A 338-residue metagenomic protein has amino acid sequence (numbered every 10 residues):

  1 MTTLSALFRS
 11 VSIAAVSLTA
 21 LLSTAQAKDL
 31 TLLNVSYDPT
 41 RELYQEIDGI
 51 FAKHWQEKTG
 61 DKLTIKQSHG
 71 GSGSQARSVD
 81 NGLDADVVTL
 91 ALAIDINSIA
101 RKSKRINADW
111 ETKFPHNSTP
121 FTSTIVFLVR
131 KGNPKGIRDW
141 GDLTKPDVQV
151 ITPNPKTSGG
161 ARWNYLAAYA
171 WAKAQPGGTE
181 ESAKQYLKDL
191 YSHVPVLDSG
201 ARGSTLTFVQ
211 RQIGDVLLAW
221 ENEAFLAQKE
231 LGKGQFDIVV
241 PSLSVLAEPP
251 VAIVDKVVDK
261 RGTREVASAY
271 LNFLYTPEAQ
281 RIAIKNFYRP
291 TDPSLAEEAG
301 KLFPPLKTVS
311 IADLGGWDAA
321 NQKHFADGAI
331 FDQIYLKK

Functional and structural regions predicted by a protein language model:
M1-A14: Bacterial N-terminal signal peptides that target proteins for export
L22-A27: Sec/Tat signal peptide C-region and signal peptidase I cleavage site
K28-T157, G300, Y335-L336: N-terminal segment of the mature folded domain
V35-Y37, V129-K131, Q149-P176, L190-V194 (+1 more regions): Short beta-strand->loop
T124-N133, E248-E265, I282-N286: A bilobed periplasmic-binding-protein/Venus flytrap-type ligand-binding module shared by bacterial periplasmic
G132-R138, T157, A170-G178, V257-E265: Short helix-loop capping/hinge motifs at secondary-structure junctions, enriched in acidic/polar residues
Q175-S242: Ligand-binding pocket segment of bilobal, Venus flytrap-like solute-binding proteins
V258-K338: Extracellular/periplasmic juxtamembrane helices and adjacent flexible linkers that interface with membrane partners
